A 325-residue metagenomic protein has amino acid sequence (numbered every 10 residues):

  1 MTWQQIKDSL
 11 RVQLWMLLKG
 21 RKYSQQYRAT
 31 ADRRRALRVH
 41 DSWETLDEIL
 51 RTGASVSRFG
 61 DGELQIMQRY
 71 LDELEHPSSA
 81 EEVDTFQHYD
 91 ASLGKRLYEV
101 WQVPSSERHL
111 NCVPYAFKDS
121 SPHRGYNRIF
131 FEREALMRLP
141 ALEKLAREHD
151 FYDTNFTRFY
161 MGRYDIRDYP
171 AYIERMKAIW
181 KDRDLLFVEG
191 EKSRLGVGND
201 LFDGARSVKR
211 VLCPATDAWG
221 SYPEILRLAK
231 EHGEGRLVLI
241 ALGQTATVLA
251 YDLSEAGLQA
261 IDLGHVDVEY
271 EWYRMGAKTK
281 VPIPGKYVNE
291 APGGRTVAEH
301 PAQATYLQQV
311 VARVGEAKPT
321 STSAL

Functional and structural regions predicted by a protein language model:
T2-L201, K318-A324: Electropositive, gly/pro-rich neighborhoods at or near active sites that engage anionic ligands
H40-S42, S92-V100, G220-E231, T245: A short, acidic, amphipathic alpha-helical segment used as a generic capping/interface helix at domain edges
L74, P223-L228, M275-K280: Short, surface-exposed amphipathic charged segments that create phosphate/polyanion-binding patches used for binding
Y115, L212-P214, G264: Residues at the C-termini of beta-strands that transition into short coil/loop
D184, S207, Q259: Residues at the starts of beta-strands that form the adenosine-phosphate
F187-E189, L237-T245, D262-G264: Glycine-rich anion-binding loop/nest that anchors nucleotide
G190-G235: A mid-sequence, solvent-exposed acidic-amphipathic segment
T245-L325: C-terminal functional extensions of proteins
